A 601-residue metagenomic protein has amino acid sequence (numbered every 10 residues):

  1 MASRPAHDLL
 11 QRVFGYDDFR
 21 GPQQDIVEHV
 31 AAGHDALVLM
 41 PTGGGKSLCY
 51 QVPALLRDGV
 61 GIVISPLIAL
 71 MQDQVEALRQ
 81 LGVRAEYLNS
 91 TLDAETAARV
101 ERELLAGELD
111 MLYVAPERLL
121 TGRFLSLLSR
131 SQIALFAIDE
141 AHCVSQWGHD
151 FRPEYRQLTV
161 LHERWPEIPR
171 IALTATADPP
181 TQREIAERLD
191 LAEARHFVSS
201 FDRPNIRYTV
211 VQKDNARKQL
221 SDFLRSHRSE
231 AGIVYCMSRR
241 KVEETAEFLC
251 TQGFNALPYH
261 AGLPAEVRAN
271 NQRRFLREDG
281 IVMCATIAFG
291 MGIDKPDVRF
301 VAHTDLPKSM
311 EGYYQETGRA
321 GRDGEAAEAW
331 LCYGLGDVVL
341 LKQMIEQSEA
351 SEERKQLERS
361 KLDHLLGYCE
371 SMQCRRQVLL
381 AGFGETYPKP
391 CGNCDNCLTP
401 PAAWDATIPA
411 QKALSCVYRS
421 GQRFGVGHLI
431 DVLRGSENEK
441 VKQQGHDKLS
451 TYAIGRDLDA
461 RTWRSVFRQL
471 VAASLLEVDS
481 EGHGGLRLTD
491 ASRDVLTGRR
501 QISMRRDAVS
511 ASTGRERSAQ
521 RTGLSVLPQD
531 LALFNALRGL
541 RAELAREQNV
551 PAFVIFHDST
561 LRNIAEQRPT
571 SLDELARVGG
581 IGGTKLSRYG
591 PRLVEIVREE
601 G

Functional and structural regions predicted by a protein language model:
M1-L9, L357-R359, T386-G601: Accessory DNA-binding and partner-docking regions appended to nucleic-acid-acting proteins, especially the terminal
A2-V13, D17-G21, D25-L37, P41-S47 (+6 more regions): Helicase motor core with emphasis on the C-terminal RecA-like subdomain
P166, R228, M372, Q422 (+1 more regions): Flexible coil/turn residues that form the inter-helical turn or adjacent wing/linker of helix-turn-helix
E353-E385: Short, charged low-complexity linear segments at domain edges
